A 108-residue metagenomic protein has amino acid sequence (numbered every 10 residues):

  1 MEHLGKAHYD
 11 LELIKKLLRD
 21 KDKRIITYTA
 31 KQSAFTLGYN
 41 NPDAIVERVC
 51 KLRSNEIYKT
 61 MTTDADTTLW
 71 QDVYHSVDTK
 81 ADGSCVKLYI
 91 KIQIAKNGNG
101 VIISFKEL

Functional and structural regions predicted by a protein language model:
M1-L108: Ribonuclease/tRNase effector modules and their secretory precursors
